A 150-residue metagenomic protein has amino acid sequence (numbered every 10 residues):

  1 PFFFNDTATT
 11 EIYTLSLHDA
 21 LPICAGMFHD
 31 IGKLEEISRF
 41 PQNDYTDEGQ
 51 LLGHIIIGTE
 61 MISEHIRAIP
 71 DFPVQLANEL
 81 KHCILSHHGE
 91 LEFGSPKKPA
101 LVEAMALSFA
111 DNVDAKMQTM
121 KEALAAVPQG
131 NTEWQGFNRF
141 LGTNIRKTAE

Functional and structural regions predicted by a protein language model:
P1-T7: Right-handed beta-helix
A8-L21: Short, small-residue-biased leader/transition segments that mark boundaries at the very start of proteins
H18-V127: Divalent metal-dependent catalytic cores for phosphoryl transfer on phosphate-bearing substrates
P22, M27, S108, A125 (+2 more regions): N-terminal intrinsically disordered, cationic/polar leader segments that include organellar targeting peptides
